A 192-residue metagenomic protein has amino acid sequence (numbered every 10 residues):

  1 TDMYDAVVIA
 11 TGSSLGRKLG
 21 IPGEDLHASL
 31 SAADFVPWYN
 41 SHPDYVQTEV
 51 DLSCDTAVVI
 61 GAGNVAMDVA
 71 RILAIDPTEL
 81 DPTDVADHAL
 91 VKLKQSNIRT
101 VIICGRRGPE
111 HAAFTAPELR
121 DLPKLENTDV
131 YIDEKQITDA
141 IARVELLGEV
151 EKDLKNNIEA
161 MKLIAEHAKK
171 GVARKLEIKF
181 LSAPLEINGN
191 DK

Functional and structural regions predicted by a protein language model:
T1-L26, E177, L185-K192: Feature captures the FAD/FMN-dependent oxidoreductase FAD-binding
A6, G20-P22, Y39, Q47 (+2 more regions): Generic alpha-helical propensity signal that fires on short helical segments and nearby coil/disordered stretches
G12-S13, A62, R106: Flexible loop residues that form catalytic and substrate-binding hotspots at small-molecule/glycan-binding clefts
G16-Q95: Glycine-rich dinucleotide-binding loop and its adjacent helix/turn
M67-K192: Dinucleotide-binding/catalytic capping subdomain of oxidoreductase cores
